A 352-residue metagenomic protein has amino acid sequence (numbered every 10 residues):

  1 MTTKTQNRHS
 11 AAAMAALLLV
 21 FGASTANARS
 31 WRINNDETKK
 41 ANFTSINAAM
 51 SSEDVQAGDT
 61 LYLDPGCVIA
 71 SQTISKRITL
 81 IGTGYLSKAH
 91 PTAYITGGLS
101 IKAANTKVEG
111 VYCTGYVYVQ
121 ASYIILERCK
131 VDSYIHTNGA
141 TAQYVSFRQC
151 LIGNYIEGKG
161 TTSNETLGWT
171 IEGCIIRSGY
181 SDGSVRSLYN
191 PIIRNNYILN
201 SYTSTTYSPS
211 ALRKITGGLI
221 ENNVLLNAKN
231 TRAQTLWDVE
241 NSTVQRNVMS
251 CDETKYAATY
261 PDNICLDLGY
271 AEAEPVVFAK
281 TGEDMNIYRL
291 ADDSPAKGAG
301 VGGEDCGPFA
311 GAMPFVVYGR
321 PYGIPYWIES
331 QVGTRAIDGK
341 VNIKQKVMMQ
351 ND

Functional and structural regions predicted by a protein language model:
M1-S30: Bacterial Sec-dependent N-terminal signal peptides
R29-V68: Acidic Gly/Asp/Thr-rich repetitive segments characteristic of extracellular carbohydrate-active and adhesion proteins
E37-K39, G66-C67, G84-S87, M249-K255 (+3 more regions): Acidic glycine-/aspartate-rich tracts in secreted/extracellular proteins
E37-T38, G58-D59, T83-A93, T106 (+6 more regions): Extracellular beta-strand-rich, repetitive "passenger/adhesive" scaffolds that bind or process carbohydrates
S71, R77-Q120, R128, S133-Y134 (+1 more regions): Right-handed parallel beta-helix/beta-spiral solenoid domain characteristic of secreted/periplasmic
V108, V117-V119, T137-G139, Q149-D284: Predominantly extracellular beta-rich ligand-binding scaffolds that present long acidic/polar faces for carbohydrate
C265-R320: C-terminal accessory segments
E304-V341, M348: Short, compositionally biased P/S/T/A/G/V-rich stretches that sit at domain boundaries
